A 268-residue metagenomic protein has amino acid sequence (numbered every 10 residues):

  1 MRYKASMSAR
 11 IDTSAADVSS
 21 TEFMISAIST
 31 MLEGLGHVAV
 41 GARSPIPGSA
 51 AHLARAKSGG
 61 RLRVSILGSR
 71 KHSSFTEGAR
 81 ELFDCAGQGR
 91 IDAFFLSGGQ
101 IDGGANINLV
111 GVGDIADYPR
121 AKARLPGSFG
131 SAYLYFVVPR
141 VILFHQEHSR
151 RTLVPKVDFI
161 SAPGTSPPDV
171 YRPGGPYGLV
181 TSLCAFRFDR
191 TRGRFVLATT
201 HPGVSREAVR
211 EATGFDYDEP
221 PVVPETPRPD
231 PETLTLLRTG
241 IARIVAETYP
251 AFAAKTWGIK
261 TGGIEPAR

Functional and structural regions predicted by a protein language model:
R2-A39, G175-G193, D216-R268: Intrinsically disordered, low-complexity segments enriched in small residues
M7-A79, R90: N-terminal active-site beta-alpha-beta segment that forms phosphate/nucleotide-binding and substrate-recognition loops
I11, I25-I28, I46, I66 (+9 more regions): Weak global preference for isoleucine
T30, H52, D84, E211 (+2 more regions): Charged/polar, solvent-exposed surface patches and flexible loops
S58-G68, G89, K122, T200 (+1 more regions): Short, Lys/Arg-enriched charge-dense amphipathic segments
G68-S74, F95-S97, S131, T248-E265: Short, surface-exposed, charge-dense and proline/glycine-enriched linear segments
H72-P221, P229-D230: Conserved phosphate- and dinucleotide-binding cores of soluble alpha/beta proteins, encompassing both enzyme active
